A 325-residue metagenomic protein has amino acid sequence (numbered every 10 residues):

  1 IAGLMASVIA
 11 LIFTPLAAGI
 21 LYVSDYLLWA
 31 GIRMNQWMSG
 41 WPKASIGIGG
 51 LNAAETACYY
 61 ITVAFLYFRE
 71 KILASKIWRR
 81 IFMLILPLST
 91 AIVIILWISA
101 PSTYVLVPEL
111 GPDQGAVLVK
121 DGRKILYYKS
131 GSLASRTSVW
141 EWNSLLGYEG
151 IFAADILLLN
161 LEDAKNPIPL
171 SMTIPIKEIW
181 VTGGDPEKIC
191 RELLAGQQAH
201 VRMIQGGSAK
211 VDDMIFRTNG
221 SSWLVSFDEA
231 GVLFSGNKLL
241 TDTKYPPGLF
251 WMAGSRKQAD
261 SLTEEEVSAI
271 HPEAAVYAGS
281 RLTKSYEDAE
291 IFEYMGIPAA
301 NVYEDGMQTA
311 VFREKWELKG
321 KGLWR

Functional and structural regions predicted by a protein language model:
I1-V107, K315: Transmembrane helix-bundle segments that form internal channels/tunnels in multi-pass membrane proteins, characterized
L27, A116-V117, L146, L161-E162 (+6 more regions): Divalent metal-coordination and catalytic microenvironments
S102-W142, N219-T241: Conserved beta-strand hairpin/beta-sheet module of binuclear metal-dependent hydrolase folds, prominently
R123-I125, A153-I156, E178, E229-V232 (+2 more regions): Structural motif
W140-W142, R217-H271, A278-D288: Active-site-proximal loop/helix segments of hydrolase catalytic cores
A153-A164, F250, G254-Q258: Metallo-beta-lactamase
N166-T173, E192-L193, L262-I270, E287-I291: A short acidic, amphipathic alpha-helical/loop segment
G183-R217, A274-R325: Binuclear metal-ion centers of metallo-dependent hydrolases, dominated by the metallo-beta-lactamase
